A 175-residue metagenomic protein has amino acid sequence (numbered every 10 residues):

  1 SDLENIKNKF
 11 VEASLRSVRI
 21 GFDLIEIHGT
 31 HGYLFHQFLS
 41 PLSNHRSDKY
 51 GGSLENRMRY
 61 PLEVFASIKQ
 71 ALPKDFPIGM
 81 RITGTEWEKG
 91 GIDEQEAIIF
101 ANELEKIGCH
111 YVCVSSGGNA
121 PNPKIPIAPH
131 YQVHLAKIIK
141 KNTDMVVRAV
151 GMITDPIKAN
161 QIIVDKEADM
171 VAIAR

Functional and structural regions predicted by a protein language model:
S1-R175: Flavin-dependent oxidoreductase catalytic cores
